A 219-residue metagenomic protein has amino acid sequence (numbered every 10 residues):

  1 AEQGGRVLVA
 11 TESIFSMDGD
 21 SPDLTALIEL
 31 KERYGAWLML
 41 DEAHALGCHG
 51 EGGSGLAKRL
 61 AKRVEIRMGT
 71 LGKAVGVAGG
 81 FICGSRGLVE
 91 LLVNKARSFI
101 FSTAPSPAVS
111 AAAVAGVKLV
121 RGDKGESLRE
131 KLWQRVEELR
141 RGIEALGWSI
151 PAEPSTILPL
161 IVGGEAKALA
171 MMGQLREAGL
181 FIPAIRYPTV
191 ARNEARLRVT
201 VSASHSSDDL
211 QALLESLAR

Functional and structural regions predicted by a protein language model:
A1-L40: Active-site phosphate-binding strand-loop segment of PLP-dependent enzymes
V7, M68, S102-T103, S149-P154: Short beta-strand
S13-D18, A45-C48, F99-I100, L160 (+1 more regions): Short, small-residue-enriched loops and turns at beta-alpha junctions that line or gate enzyme active sites
L60-L91: Active-site PLP attachment segment
A78-G79, A96-P105: A short glycine-threonine-serine/GTX helix/turn-capping micro-motif
A111-F181: Conserved PLP-dependent catalytic core of the aminotransferase class-I/II
E177-F181, T189-R219: PLP-dependent enzyme catalytic core of the Aspartate aminotransferase-like
